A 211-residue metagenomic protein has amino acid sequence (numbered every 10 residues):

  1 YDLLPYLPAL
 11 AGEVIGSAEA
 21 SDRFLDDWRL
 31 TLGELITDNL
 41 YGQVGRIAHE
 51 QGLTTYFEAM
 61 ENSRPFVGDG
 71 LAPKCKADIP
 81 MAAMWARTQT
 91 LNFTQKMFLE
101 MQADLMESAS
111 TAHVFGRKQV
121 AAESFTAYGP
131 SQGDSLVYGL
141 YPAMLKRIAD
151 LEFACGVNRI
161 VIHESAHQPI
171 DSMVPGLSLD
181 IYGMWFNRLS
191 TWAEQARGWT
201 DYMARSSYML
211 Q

Functional and structural regions predicted by a protein language model:
Y1-P80, W85-Q211: Carbohydrate-binding surfaces of carbohydrate-active enzymes
